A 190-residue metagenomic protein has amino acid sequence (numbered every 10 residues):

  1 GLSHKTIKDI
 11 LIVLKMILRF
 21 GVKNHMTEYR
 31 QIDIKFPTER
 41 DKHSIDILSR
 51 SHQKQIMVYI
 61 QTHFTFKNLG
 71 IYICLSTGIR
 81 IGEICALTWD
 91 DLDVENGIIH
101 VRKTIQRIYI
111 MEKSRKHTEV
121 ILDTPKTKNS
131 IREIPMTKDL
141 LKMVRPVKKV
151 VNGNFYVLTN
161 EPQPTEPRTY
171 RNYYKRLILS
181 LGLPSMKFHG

Functional and structural regions predicted by a protein language model:
G1-R19, K42, Q163-T169, L183-G190: N-terminal core-binding DNA-recognition domain of tyrosine site-specific recombinases/integrases
H4, K8, T27-Y29, D33-L87 (+3 more regions): Basic, Lys/Arg- and aromatic-enriched nucleic-acid-binding interface segment
D9-V13, H52-Q55, L69, D139 (+3 more regions): Charged catalytic carboxylate motif
L14-I17, I34, I56, I84 (+3 more regions): Conserved hydrophobic/aromatic pocket- or pore-lining residues that grip, position, or stack substrates in active sites
I17-F20, N24, D90: Alpha-helix C-caps/helix-loop-beta hinges
G21-Q31, I105-K113, R145-N154: Proline-centered turn/helix-capping motifs that create local helix->coil transitions or kinks
K54, V58-K67, T77, I134 (+2 more regions): Short, basic (Lys/Arg/His-rich) helix/loop patches that form interaction surfaces in the mid-to-C-terminal regions
L87-P146: Conserved tyrosine-mediated DNA breakage-rejoining catalytic core shared by Y-recombinases
